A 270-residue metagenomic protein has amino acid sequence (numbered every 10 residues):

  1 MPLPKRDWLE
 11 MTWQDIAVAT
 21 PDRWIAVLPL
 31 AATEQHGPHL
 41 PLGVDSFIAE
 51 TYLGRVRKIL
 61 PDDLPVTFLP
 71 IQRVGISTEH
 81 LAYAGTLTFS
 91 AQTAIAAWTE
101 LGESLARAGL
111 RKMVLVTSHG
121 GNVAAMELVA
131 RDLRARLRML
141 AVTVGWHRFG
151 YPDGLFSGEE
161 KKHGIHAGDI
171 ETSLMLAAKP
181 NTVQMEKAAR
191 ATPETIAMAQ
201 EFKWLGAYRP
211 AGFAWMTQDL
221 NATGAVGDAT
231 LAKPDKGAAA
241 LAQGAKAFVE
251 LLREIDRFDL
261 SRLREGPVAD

Functional and structural regions predicted by a protein language model:
M1-K112, G120-D270: Extended, histidine- and acidic-residue-enriched regions that form the cofactor-binding/catalytic faces
L115: Conserved SAM-binding loop
